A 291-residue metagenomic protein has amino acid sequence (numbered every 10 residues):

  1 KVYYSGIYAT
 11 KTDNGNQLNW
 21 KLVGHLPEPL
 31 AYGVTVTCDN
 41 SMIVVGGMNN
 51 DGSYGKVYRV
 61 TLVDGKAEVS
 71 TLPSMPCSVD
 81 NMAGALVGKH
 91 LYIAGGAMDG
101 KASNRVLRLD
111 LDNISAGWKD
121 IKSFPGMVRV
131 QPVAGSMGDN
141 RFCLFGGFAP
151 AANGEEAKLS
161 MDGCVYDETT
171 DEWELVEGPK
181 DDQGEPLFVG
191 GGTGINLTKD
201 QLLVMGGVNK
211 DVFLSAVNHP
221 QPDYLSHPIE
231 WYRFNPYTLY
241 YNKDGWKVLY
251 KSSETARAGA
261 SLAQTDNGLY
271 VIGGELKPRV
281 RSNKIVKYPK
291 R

Functional and structural regions predicted by a protein language model:
K1-R291: Kelch-like beta-propeller repeat domains
